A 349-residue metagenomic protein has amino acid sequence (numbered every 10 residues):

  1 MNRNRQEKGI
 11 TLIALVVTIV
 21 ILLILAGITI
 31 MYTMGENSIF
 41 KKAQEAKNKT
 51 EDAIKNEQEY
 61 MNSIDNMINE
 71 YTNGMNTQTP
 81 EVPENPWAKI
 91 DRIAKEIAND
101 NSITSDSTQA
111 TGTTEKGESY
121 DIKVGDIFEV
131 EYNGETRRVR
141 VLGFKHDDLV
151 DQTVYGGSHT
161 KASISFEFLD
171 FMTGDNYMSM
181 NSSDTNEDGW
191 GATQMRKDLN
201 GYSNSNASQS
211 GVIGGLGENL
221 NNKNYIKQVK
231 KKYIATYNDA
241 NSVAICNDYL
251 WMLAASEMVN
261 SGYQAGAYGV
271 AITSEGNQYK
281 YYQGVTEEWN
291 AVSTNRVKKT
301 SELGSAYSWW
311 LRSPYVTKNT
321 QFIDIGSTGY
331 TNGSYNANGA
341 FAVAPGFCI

Functional and structural regions predicted by a protein language model:
M1-K8: N-terminal leader/signal peptides at the extreme start of proteins
E7, G27, E36-N37, F322: Generic secondary-structure boundary/loop-capping signal
K8-M31: N-terminal single-pass transmembrane signal-anchor helix
Y32-E57: Aliphatic-rich helix starts adjacent to a transmembrane/signal segment
K42, S63, M67, K89 (+1 more regions): Charge-rich, solvent-exposed alpha-helical interaction surfaces
K49-E81: Beta-strand/loop motifs with alternating small/hydrophobic and polar/acidic residues, enriched in the first structured
P80-I349: Collagenous Gly-X-Y triple-helix signature in extracellular proteins
